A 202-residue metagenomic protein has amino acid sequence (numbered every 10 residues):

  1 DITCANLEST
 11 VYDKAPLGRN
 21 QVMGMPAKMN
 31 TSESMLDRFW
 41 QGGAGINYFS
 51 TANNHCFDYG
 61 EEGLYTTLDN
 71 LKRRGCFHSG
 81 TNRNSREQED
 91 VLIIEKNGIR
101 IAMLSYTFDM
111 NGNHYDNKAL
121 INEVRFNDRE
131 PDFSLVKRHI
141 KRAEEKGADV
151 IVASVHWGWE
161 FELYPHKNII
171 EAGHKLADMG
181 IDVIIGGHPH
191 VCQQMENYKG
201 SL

Functional and structural regions predicted by a protein language model:
D1-L202: Acidic, metal/ion-coordinating pockets
